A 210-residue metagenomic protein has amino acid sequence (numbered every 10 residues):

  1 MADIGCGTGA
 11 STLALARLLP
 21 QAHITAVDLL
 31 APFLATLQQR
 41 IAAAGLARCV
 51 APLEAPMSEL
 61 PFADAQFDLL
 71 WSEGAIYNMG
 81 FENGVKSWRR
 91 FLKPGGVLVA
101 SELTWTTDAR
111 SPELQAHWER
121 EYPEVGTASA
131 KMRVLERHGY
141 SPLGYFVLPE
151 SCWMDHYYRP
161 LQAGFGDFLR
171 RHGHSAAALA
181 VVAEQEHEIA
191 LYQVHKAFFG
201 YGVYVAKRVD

Functional and structural regions predicted by a protein language model:
A2, T8-E59: Class I SAM-dependent methyltransferase SAM/SAH-binding core
S58-L69: A short acidic, Gly/Pro-enriched loop at the edge of an enzyme's catalytic core that lines a small-molecule cofactor
L69-E82: A short SAM/SAH-binding and catalytic strip from SAM-dependent methyltransferases
N83-V97: A short glycine-rich, Lys/Arg-flanked "PGG" loop and its adjoining helix->strand segment in the class I
L103-Y122: Short, glycine-/aromatic-enriched active-site segment of Class I SAM-dependent methyltransferases
E124-G139: Short alpha-helix
F146-D210: Conserved Class I S-adenosyl-L-methionine
